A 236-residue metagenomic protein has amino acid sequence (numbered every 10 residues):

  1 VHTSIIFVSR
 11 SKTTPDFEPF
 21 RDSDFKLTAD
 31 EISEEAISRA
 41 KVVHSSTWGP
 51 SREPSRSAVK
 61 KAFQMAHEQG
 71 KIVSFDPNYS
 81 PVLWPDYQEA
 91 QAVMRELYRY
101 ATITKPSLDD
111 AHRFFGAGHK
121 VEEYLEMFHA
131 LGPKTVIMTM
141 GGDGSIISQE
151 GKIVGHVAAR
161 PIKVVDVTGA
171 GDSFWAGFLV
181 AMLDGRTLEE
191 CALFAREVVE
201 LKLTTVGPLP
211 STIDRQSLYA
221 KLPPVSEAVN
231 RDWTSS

Functional and structural regions predicted by a protein language model:
V1, L108-D109, D172: Alpha-helix N-cap/helix-start capping motif
V1-H2, S80-P81, G142, S217: Conserved beta-strand edge residues that scaffold enzyme active sites
V1-T47, Y219-S236: Conserved N-terminal subdomain of the carbohydrate kinase-like
I5-I6, P15-E18, K41-V42, I72 (+3 more regions): Structural motif
S11-P15, A90-M94, I153-H156, L209: Short, hinge-like loop/turn segments at secondary-structure boundaries
E35-A36, E96-L97, H129: Structural alpha-helical scaffold elements that stabilize or flank donor/cofactor-binding regions in carbohydrate
T47-E126, K134, D143-G144: Conserved beta-alpha-beta core of the PfkB/ribokinase-like small-molecule kinase fold
Q64, E68, A117-S236: Conserved phosphate-binding/catalytic region of the ribokinase-like
